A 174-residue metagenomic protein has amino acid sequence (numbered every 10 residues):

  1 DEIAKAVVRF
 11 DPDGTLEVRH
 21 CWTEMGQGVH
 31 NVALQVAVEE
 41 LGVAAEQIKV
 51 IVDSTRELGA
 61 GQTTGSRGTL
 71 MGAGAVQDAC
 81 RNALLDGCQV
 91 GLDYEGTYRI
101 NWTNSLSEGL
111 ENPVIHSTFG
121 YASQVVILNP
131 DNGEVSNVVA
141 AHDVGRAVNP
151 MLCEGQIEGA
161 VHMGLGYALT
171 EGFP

Functional and structural regions predicted by a protein language model:
D1-E17, C21-L41, D53-P174: Cofactor-centric catalytic regions
A44-K49: Short acidic capping loops at alpha-helix termini that bridge into adjacent secondary structure
